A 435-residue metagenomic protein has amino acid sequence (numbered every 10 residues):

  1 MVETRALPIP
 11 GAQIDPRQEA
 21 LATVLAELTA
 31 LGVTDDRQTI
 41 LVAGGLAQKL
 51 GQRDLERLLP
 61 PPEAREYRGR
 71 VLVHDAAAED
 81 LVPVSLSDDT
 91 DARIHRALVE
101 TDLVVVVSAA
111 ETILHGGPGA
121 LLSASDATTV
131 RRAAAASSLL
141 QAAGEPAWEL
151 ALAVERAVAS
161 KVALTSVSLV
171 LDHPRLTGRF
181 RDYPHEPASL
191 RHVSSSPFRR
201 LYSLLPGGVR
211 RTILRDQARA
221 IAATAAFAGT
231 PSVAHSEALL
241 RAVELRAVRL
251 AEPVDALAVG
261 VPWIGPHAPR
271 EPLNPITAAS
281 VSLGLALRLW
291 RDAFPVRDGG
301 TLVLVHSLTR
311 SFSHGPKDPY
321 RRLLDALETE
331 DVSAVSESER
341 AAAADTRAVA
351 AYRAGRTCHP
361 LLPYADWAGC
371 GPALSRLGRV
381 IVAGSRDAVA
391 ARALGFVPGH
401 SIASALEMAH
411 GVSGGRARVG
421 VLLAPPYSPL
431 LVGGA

Functional and structural regions predicted by a protein language model:
M1, V105-V107, D255-G260, V303 (+1 more regions): Structural motif
M1-I14, T39-L46, V105-V106, A258: Short glycine-rich or small-residue beta-strand-to-loop segments that form or flank ligand, phosphate, metal/Fe-S
P8-V33, S282-V296, V303: Histidine-anchored nucleotide/phosphate-binding helix
G32-L46, T301-S307, R379-G384: Short internal beta-strands
R37-L86, P429: Acidic low-complexity segments
E63-P253, G260-W263, L283-R288, F294-V296: Conserved, well-structured core segments that form the ligand-binding/active-site neighborhood of functional domains
E271, T277-R379: C-terminal catalytic subdomain
G369-A435: Extended hydrophobic packing segments that form well-structured cores
